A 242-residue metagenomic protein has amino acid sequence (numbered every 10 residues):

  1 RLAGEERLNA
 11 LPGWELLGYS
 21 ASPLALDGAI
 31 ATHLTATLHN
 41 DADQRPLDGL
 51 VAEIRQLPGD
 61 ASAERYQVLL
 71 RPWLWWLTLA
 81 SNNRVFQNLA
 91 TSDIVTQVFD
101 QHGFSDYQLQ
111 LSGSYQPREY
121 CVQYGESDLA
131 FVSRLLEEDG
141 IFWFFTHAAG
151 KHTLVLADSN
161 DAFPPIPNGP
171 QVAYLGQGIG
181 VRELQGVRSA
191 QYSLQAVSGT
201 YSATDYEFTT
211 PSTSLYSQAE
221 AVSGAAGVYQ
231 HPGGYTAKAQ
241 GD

Functional and structural regions predicted by a protein language model:
R1-D242: Amphipathic alpha-helical and helix-coil boundary elements used as assembly and membrane-proximal scaffolds
